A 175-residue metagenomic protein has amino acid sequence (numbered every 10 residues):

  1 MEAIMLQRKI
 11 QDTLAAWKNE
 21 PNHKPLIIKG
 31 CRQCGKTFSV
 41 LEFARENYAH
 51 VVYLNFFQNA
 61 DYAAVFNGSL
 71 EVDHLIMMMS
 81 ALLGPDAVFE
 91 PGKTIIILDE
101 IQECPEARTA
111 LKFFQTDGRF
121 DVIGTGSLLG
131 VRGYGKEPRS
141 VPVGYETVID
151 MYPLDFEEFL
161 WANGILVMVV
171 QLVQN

Functional and structural regions predicted by a protein language model:
M1-N175: Phosphate-binding site recognition
